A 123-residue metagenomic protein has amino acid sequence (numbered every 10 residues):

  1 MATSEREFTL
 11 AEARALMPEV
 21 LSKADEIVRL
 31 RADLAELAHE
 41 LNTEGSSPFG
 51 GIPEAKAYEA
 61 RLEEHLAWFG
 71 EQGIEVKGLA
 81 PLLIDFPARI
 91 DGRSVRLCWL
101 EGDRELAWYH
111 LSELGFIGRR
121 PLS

Functional and structural regions predicted by a protein language model:
M1-N42: Long, hydrophobic N-terminal alpha-helical segment
L21-A24, F49-K56: Generic amphipathic alpha-helical segments used as scaffolds and interaction surfaces in large, multi-domain proteins
R29-A32, S46-F49, Y58-R61: Short acidic/polar alpha-helix capping motifs at helix-coil junctions
A32, H39, A67-G70, I74 (+1 more regions): Charged/polar positions within long, soluble alpha-helices
E36, E40-T43, S47-G50, E71 (+1 more regions): Heptad-repeat coiled-coil alpha-helices
A55-F69: Short amphipathic alpha-helical coiled-coil/interface segments
E71-S123: Glycine-rich, aromatic-bearing surface loops/beta-hairpins
